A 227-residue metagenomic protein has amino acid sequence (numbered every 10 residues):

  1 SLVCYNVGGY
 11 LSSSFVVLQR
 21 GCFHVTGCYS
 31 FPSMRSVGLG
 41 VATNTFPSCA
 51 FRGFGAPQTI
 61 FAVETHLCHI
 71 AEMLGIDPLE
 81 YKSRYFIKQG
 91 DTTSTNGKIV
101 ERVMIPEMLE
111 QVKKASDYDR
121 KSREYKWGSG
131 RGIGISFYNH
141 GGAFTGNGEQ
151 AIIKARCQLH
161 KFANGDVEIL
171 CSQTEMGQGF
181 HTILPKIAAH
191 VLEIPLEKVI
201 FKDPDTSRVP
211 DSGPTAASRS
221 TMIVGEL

Functional and structural regions predicted by a protein language model:
S1-P57, W127-L227: Gly/Pro-rich active-site capping loops and adjacent beta-alpha segments that organize cofactor/substrate pockets
S1-R20, E64, M73-E110, G225: Molybdopterin (Moco) oxidoreductase catalytic core of the xanthine/aldehyde oxidoreductase family
V37, E72, I87, K114 (+2 more regions): Short, well-ordered loop/turn and helix-capping segments at boundaries between secondary-structure elements and domains
L39, E64-K82, V191-K202: Long, well-ordered alpha-helical segments
S48-M73, S94-D117, S212-L227: Glycine-rich and small/hydrophobic secondary-structure elements
Q58-T65, Y85, Q178-H181: Short acidic alpha-helix initiation/capping motifs at coil-to-helix transition points, especially at protein N-termini
S83-H160: Accessory "access/gating" subregions that flank catalytic or transport cores
